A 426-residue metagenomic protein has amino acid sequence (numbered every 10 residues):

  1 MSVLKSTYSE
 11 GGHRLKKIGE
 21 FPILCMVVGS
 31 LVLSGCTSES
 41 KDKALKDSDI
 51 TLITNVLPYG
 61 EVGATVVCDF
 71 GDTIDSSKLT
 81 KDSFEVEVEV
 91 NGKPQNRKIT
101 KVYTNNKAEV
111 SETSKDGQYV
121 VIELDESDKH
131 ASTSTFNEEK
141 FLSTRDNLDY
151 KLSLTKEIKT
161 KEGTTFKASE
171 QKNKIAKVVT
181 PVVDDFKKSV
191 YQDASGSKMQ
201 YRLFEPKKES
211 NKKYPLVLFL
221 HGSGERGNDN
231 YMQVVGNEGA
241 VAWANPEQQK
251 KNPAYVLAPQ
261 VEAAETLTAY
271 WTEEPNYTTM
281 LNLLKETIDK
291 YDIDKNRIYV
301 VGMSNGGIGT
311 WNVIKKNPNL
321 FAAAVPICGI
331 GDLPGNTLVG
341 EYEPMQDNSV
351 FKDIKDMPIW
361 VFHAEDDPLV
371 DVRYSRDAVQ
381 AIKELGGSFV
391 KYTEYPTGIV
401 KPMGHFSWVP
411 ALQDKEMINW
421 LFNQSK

Functional and structural regions predicted by a protein language model:
H13-I23: Bacterial N-terminal signal peptides that target proteins for export
L33-G35: C-terminal motif of bacterial Sec signal peptides marking the signal peptidase cleavage site
E39-V67, V88-Y214, V390: A domain-start/cap signature at the N-terminus of enzymes
K208, K212, L267-S304: Gly/Ser-rich "nucleophile elbow"/oxyanion-hole loop immediately N-terminal to the catalytic nucleophile in hydrolases
L216, S223-T279: Active-site machinery of serine-nucleophile hydrolases
L220-G222, C328, H363: The conserved beta1-alpha1 loop
D229-N245, V301, N312-M357, E384: Mobile cap/lid helix-loop segments that gate and shape the active-site cleft of serine hydrolases
F362, D366-K426: C-terminal catalytic histidine-bearing segment of alpha/beta-hydrolase fold enzymes
